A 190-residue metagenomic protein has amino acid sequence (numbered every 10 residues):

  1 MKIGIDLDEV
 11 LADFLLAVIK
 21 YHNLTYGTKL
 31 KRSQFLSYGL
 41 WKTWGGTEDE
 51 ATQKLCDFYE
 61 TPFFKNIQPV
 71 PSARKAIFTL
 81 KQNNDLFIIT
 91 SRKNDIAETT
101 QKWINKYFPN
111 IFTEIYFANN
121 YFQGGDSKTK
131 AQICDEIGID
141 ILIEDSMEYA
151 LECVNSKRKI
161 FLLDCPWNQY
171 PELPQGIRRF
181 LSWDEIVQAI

Functional and structural regions predicted by a protein language model:
M1-A51: Active-site neighborhood of HAD-like aspartate-dependent phosphohydrolases
V10, N94, E148: Conserved Rossmann-like nucleotide-cofactor binding loop
L15, R92, P166: Short, flexible active-site-adjacent loop segments at beta-strand->alpha-helix junctions, enriched in small/polar
Y38-F78: Metal-dependent phosphoesterase signature
F64, A73-W103, Y116-A118: Substrate-recognition element of Asp-dependent hydrolases with the DxDx(T/V) motif
P71, K75-F78, Q82, D135 (+2 more regions): Surface-exposed alpha-helical segments enriched in charged/polar residues
A97-I190: C-terminal cap/substrate-recognition subdomain and adjoining C-terminal extension of metal-dependent phosphatase-like
